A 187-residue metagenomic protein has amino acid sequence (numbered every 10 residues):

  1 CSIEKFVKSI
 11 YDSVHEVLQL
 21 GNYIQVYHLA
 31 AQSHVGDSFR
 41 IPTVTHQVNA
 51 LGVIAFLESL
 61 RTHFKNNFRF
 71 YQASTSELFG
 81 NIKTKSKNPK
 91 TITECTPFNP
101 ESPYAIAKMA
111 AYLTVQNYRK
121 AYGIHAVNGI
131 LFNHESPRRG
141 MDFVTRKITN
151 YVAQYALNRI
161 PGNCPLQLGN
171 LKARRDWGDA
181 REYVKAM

Functional and structural regions predicted by a protein language model:
I3, I10-V48: NAD(P)H-binding glycine-rich loop region in Rossmannoid oxidoreductase-like domains and their noncatalytic homologs
I3-E4, A126: Short, conserved active-site loop motifs that form the nucleotide-linked donor/cofactor pocket
I10, A31, T75, L131-H134: Active-site loop/turn elements of alpha/beta-hydrolase fold enzymes, especially the short glycine-/histidine-rich
V14-L20, R61-K65, R119, A153-G162: Alpha-helix termini
I24, G36, T43, I54 (+3 more regions): Residues in well-ordered alpha-helical elements
A30-A31, A111, A186: Small-residue (primarily alanine) positions within well-ordered alpha-helices, especially packing/interaction faces
R40-A55, T62, N66-N128, E135-R139: Catalytic helix-loop patch of NAD(P)-dependent Rossmann-fold dehydrogenases
I82-T91, L113-V184: NAD(P)-dependent short-chain dehydrogenase/reductase
